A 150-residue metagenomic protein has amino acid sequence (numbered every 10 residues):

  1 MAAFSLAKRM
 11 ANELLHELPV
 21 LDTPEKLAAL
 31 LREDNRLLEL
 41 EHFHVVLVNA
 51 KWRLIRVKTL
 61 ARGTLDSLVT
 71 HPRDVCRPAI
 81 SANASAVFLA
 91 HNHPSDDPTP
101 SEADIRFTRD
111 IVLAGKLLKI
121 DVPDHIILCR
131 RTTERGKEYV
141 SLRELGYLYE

Functional and structural regions predicted by a protein language model:
M1-L21, E25: Alpha-helical interaction/regulatory segments in DNA maintenance proteins
P24, A29, A61, L65-E150: Active-site-proximal loop/helix of nucleotide/amide-processing enzymes and allied scaffolds
L31-D34: Short, P/G- and charge-enriched loop/turn segments at secondary-structure junctions
R36-E39: Short loop/turn motifs at secondary-structure junctions and domain boundaries
F43-L47, D124-I127: Short beta-strand scaffold segments in enzyme catalytic cores
A50: Short, ordered coil/turn segments that flank beta-strands lining enzyme active or ligand-binding pockets
